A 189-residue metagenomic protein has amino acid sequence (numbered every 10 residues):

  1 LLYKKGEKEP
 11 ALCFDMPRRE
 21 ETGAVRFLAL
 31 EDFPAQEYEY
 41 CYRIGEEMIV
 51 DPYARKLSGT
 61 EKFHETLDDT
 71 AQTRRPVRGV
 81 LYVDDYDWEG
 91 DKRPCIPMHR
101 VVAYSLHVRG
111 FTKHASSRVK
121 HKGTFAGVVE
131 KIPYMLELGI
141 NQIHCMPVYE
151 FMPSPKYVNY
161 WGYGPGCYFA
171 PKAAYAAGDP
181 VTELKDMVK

Functional and structural regions predicted by a protein language model:
K4-K8, E46: Solvent-exposed strand-loop boundary residues in beta-sheet-rich modules
E7-D15: Surface-exposed loop/edge segments in extracytoplasmic proteins
E20-S105, T112-V119: The feature marks proteins involved in alpha-glucan
D32, R118-Y134: Ligand-site clamp/hinge motif
Y42, L106, M135, C145 (+1 more regions): Conserved, mostly hydrophobic/aromatic
G90-C95, I132-G139, V188-K189: Short amphipathic alpha-helices and their capping/turn segments at secondary-structure boundaries
S117-T124, F151-K189: Aromatic- and acidic-residue-enriched carbohydrate-binding clefts of CAZyme catalytic domains
E130-M152: Catalytic domains of carbohydrate-active enzymes, especially glycoside hydrolases
